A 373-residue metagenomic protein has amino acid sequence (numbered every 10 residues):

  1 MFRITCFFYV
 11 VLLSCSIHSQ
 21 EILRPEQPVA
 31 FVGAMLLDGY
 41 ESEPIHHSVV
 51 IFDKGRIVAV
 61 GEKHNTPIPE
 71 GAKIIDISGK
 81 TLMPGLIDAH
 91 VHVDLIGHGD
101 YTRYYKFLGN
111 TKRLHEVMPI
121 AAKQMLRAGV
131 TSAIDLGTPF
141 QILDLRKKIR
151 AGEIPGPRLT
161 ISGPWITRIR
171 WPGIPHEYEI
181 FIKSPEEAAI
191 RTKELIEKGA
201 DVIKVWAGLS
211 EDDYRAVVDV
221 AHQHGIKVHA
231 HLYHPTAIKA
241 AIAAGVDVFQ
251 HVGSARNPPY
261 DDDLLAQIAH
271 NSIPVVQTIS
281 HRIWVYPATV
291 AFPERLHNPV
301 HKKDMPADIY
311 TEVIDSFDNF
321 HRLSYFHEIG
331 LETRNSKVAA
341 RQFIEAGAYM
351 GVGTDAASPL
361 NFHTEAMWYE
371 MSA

Functional and structural regions predicted by a protein language model:
S14-S16: N-terminal signal peptide c-region/cleavage motif recognized by signal peptidases
E21-Q27, L36, S42-M83: Histidine-rich, glycine-flanked metal-binding segment
T81-I149, P172, D212, Y233-H251: Metal-associated gating/positioning segment near the N- to mid-region
L95-E116, K123, P155, G163 (+4 more regions): Active-site gating loops and adjacent loop-to-helix segments of metal-dependent hydrolytic enzymes
M118-Q141, P157-P164, K198-A207, K227 (+3 more regions): Divalent metal-dependent hydrolysis catalytic cores, especially in the metallo-beta-lactamase
A151-W165, Y214-H234, I268, S272-Q277: Alpha-helix-loop-beta-strand connector modules within alpha/beta enzyme cores
W171-D219, D247, A255-R256: Active-site gating/metal-coordination segments in enzymes
I190-L209, S254-S372: Active-site neighborhoods of metal-dependent hydrolases
